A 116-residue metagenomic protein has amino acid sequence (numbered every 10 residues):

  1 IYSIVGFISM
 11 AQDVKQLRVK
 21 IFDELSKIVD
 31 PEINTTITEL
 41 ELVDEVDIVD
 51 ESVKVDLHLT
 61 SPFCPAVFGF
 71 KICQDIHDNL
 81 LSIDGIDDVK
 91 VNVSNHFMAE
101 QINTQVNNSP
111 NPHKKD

Functional and structural regions predicted by a protein language model:
I4-D116: Domain-level signature for proteins that mediate thiol-based redox and metal-cofactor handling
